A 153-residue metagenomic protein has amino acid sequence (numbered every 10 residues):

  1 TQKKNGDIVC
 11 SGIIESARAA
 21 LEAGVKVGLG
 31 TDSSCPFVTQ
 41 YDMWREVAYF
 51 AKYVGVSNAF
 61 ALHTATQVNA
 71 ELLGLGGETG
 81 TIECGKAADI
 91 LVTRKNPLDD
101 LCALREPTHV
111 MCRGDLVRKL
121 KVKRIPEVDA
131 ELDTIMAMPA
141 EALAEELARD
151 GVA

Functional and structural regions predicted by a protein language model:
Q2-N5, V9-N96, L116: His/Asp/Glu-enriched, well-ordered alpha-helical/loop segment that forms or immediately abuts the divalent-metal
D99: Small/polar (Gly/Ser/Thr/Ala-rich) solvent-exposed segments that form structured loops/beta-strands/short helices used
V110: Short aromatic-centered micro-motifs
R113: Acidic/histidine-rich catalytic cores of soluble enzymes
K123-P139: Glycine- and charge-enriched low-complexity intrinsically disordered segments
L143, L147-A153: Basic helix-extension-helix modules of the SAP/HeH family
